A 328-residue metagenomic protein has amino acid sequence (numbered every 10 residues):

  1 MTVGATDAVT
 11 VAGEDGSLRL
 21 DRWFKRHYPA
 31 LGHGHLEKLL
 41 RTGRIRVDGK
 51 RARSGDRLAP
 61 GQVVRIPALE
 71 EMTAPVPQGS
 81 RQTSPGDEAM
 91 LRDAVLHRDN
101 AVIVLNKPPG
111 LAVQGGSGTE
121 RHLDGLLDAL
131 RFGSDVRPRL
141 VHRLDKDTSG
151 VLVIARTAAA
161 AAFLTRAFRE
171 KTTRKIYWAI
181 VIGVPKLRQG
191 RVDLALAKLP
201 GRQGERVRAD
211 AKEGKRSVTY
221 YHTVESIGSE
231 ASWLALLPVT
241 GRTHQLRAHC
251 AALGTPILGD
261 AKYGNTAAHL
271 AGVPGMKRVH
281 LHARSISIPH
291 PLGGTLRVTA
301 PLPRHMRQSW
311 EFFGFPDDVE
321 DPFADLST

Functional and structural regions predicted by a protein language model:
M1-Q203, G228, T295, P301-F315 (+1 more regions): RNA pseudouridine synthases
V3, P85-M90, D210-T219, H280-L281: Short coil-to-beta-strand transition motifs
V76-P77, G201-G204, R216-V218, T266-A271: Short Pro/Gly-enriched beta-strand edge/turn motifs at strand-loop
V95, V181, Y220-T223, I257: Conserved hydrophobic positions within beta-strands
A101, K215, R242, G254 (+1 more regions): Short acidic/polar mixed-charge low-complexity motifs
E120-L127, A158, R169, K198 (+3 more regions): Pseudouridine synthase
H142-R143, A209-E213, G275-R278: Short Gly/Pro-enriched turn/cap motifs at secondary-structure boundaries
